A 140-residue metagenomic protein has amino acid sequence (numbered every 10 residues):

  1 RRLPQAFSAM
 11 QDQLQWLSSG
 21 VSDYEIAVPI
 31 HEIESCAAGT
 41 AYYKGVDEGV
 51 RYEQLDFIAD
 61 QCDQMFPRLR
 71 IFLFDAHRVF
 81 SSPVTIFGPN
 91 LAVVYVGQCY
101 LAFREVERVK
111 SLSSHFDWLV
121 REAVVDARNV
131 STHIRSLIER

Functional and structural regions predicted by a protein language model:
R1-E139: Hydrophobic protein-protein interaction segments
